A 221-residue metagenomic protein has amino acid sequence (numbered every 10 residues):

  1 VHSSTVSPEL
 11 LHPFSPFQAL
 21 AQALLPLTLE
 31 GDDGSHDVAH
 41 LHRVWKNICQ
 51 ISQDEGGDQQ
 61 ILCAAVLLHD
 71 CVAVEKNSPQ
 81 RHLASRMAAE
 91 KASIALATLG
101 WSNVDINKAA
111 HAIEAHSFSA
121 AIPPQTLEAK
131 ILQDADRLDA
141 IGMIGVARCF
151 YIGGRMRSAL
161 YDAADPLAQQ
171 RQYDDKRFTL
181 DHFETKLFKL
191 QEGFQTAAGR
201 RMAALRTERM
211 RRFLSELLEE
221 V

Functional and structural regions predicted by a protein language model:
H2, S7-H12, L29-E55, L68 (+1 more regions): Divalent metal-dependent phosphate-bond-processing catalytic cores, especially two-metal-ion Mg2+/Mn2+ enzymes that act
L10-P26: Short alpha-helical hairpin
A21-L25, I113, L187: A generic structural signal for nonpolar/aromatic side chains embedded in well-ordered alpha-helices
V38, H42, Q59, C63 (+3 more regions): Short, well-structured alpha-helical segments
V44, A84-A97: An active-site-proximal "capping" alpha-helix that borders the catalytic cofactor pocket
Q59-S78, A84, A88, K108-F118: His-Asp-centered metal-binding catalytic motifs of divalent-metal-dependent phosphohydrolases/nucleases
A95-K130: Hydrophobic, well-structured mid-protein blocks that either form specific transmembrane helices
